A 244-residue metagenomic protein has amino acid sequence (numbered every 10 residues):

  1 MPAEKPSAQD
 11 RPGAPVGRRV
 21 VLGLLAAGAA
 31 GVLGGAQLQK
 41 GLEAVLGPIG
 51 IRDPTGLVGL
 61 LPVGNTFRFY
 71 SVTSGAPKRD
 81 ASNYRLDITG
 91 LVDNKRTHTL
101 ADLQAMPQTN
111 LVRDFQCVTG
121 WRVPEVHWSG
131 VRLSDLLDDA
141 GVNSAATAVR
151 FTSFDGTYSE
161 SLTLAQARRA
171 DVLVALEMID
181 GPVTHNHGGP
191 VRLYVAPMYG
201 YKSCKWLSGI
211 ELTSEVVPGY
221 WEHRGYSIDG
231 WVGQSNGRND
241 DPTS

Functional and structural regions predicted by a protein language model:
M1-V16, A30: N-terminal secretory signal peptides
A3-P6, L24, T243-S244: Mixed-charge, low-complexity segments
P12-G17, A36-S244: Structured, non-membrane catalytic/scaffold regions adjacent to prosthetic-group chemistry
G23-G35: Hydrophobic membrane-insertion alpha-helices, especially the h-region of bacterial N-terminal signal peptides
